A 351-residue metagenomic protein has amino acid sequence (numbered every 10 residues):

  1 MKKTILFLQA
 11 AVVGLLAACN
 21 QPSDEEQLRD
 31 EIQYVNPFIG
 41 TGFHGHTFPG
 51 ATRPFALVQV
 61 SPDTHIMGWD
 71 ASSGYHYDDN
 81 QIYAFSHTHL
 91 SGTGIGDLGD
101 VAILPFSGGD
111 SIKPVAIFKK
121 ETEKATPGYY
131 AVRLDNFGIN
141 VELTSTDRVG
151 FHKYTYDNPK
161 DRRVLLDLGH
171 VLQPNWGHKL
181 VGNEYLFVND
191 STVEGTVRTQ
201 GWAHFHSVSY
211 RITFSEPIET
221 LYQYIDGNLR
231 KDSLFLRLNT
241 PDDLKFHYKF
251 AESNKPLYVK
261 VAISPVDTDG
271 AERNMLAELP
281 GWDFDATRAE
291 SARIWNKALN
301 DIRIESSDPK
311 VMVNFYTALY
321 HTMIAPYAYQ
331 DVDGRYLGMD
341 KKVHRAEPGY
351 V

Functional and structural regions predicted by a protein language model:
M1-K2, H344: Short, intrinsically disordered low-complexity segments
K2-A10: Sec-dependent signal peptide recognition, specifically the positively charged N-region followed immediately by
L16-A18: C-terminal motif of bacterial Sec signal peptides marking the signal peptidase cleavage site
D24-V351: Accessory carbohydrate-recognition regions in carbohydrate-active enzymes
